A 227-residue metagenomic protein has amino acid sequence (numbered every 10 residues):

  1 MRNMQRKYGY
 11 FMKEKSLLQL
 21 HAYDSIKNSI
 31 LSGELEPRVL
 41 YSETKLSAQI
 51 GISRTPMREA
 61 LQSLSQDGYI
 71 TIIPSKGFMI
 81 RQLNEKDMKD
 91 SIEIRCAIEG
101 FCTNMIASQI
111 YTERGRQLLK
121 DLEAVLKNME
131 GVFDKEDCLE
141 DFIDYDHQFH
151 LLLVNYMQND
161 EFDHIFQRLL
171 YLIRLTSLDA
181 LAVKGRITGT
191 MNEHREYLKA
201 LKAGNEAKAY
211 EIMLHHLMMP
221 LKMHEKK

Functional and structural regions predicted by a protein language model:
M1-S108, K226: Short linear motifs at protein or domain termini
L17, K120, I187-T188: Short helix-capping and inter-helix turn/linker motifs at the boundaries of alpha-helical repeat units
I72, D146, G189-M191: Short, flexible turn/loop "capping" segments at secondary-structure junctions
E113-D179, E193-K199, K208-M219: Conserved amphipathic alpha-helical segments that form helical-bundle/coiled-coil interaction surfaces
A182-R186: Solvent-exposed loop and edge beta-strand segments that line ligand/cofactor-binding and catalytic clefts
M218-K227: Short arginine-rich
